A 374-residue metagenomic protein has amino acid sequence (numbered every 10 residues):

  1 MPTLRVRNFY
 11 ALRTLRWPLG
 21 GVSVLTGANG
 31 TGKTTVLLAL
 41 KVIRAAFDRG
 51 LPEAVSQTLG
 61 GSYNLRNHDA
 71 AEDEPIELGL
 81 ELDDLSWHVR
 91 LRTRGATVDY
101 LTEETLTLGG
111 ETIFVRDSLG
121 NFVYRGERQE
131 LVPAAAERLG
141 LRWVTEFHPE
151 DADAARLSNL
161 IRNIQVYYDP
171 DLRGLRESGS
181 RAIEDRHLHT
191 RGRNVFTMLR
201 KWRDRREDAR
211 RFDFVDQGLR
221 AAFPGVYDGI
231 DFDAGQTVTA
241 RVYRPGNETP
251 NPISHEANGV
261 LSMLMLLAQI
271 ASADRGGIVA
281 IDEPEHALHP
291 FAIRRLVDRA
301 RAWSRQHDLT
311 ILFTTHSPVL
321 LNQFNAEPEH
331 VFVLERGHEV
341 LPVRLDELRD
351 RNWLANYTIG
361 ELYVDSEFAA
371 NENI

Functional and structural regions predicted by a protein language model:
M1-R13: N-terminal pre-Walker A segment at the start of P-loop NTPase domains
P2, G277-I278: The start of beta-strands in P-loop NTPase/AAA+ ATPase cores
T14-G20, A271-A273: Phosphate-binding P-loop
G21-G60, A257, S262-Q269, R299 (+2 more regions): Phosphate-binding glycine-rich loops of NTP-binding sites
L38-Y100: Conserved P-loop NTP-binding catalytic core
L85-Q217, A221, G225: Electropositive, glycine-dotted interaction segments that contact anionic polymers or phosphate-rich ligands
F212, R220-P224, D228-A271, I278-F291: Conserved ABC ATPase signature
R295-I374: C-terminal lobe/lid and adjacent interdomain/linker elements of RecA-like ASCE P-loop ATPase modules
